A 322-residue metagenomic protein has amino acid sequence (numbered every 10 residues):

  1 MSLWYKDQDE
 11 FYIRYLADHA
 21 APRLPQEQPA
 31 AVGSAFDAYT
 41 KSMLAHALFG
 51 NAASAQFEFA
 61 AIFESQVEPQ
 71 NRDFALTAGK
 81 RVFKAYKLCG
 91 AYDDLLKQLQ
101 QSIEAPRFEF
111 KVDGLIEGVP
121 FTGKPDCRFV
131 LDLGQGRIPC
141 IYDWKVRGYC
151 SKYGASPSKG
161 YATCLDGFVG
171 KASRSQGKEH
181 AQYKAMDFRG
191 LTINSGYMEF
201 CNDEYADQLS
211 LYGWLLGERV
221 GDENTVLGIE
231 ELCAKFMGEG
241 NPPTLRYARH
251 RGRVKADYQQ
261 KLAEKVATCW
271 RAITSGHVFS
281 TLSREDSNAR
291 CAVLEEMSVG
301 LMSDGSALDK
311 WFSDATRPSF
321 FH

Functional and structural regions predicted by a protein language model:
M1-L133, C164: Metal-dependent nuclease catalytic cores that hydrolyze phosphodiester bonds in DNA/RNA, characterized by
Y12-I13, A21, G148-Y153, M237-G240: Short catalytic/ligand-binding loop motif for oxyanion handling, primarily in non-cytosolic enzymes, centered on
A17, L44-L48, V146-Y149, L211-G221 (+1 more regions): Hydrophobic/aromatic-lined pockets within catalytic cores
G50-A52, I116-G118, D132-I138, V220-E223 (+1 more regions): Short, solvent-exposed loop/turn segments that connect beta-strands within catalytic domains and beta-strand-rich
K87-L88, Y153-S156, G240-R246: Short aromatic-enriched loop/helix-cap "lid" or pocket-rim segments at secondary-structure transitions that line
R107, F129, C140-W144, N224-L232: A structural signal for short, well-ordered beta-strand segments and their strand-loop junctions that often border
V112-D207: Non-catalytic protein-protein interaction segments used by genome-maintenance enzymes to assemble and couple activities
F168-A206, S210-H322: Metal-dependent nuclease catalytic regions and adjoining charged, substrate-binding loops involved in nucleic-acid end
